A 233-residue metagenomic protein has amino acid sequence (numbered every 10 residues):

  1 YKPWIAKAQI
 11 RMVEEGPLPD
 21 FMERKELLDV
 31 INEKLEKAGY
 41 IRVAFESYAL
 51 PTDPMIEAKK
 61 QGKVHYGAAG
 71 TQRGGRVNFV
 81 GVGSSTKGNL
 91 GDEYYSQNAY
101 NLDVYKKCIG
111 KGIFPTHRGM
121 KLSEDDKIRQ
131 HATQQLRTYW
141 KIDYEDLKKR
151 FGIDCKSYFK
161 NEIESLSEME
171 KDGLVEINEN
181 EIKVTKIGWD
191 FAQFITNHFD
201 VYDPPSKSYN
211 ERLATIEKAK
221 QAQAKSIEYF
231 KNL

Functional and structural regions predicted by a protein language model:
Y1-I153: C-terminal scaffold of the Radical SAM
S84-L233: Charged, E/D/K/R/S-rich low-complexity terminal regions of large eukaryotic assembly subunits
